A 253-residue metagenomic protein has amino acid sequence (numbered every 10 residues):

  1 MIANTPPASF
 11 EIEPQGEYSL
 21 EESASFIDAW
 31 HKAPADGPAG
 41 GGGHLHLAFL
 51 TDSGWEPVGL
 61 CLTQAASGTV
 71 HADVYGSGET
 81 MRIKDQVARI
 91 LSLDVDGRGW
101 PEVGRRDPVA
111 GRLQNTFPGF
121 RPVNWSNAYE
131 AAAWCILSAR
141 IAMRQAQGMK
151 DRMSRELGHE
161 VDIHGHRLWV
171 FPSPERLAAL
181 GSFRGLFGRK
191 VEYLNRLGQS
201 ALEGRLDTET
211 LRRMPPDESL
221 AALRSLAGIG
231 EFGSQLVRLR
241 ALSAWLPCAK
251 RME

Functional and structural regions predicted by a protein language model:
M1-E253: HhH-family (HhH-GPD) DNA N-glycosylase catalytic core used in base-excision repair
